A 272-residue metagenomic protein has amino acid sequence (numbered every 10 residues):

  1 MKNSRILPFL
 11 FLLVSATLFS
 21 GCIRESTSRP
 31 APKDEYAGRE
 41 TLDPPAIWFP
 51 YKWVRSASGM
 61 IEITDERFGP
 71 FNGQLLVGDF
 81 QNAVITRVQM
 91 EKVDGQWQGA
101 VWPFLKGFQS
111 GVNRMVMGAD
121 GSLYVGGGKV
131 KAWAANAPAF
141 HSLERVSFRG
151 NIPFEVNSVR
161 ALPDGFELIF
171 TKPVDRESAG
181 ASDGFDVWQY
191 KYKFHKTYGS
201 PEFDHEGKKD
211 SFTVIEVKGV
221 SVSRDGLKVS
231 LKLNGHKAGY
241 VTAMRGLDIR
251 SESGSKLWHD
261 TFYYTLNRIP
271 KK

Functional and structural regions predicted by a protein language model:
M1-F9: Bacterial N-terminal signal peptides that target proteins for export
F19-G21: C-terminal motif of bacterial Sec signal peptides marking the signal peptidase cleavage site
I23-P153, N157-L162: Beta-propeller domains with acidic blade repeats across secreted/periplasmic ectodomains and cytosolic WD/CNH propellers
R149-V156, D175, G246-K272: Acidic, Ser/Thr/Gly/Pro-rich low-complexity segments and short DxT(G/T)-type signature motifs
D164-W188, R224-H259: Extracytoplasmic/surface-exposed domains of secreted proteins that mediate cell-envelope carbohydrate/peptidoglycan
A179-D210: Extended low-complexity, serine/threonine- and proline-enriched intrinsically disordered segments
D204-G226: Extended, solvent-exposed segments with strong compositional bias
